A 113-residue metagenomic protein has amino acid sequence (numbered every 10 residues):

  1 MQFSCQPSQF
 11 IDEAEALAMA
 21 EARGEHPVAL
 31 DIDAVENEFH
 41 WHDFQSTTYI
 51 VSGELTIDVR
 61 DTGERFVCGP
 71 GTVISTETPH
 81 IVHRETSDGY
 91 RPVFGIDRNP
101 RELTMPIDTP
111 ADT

Functional and structural regions predicted by a protein language model:
M1-A34, E38-F39, D112-T113: A short, N-terminal "cap"/entry segment at the start of jelly-roll beta-barrel domains of the cupin/DSBH fold
C5, A29-D31, F94-G95, E102-T104: Structural signal for conserved beta-strand scaffold positions within catalytic alpha/beta enzyme cores
F39, T48, E64-F66: Residue "hotspots" at secondary-structure boundaries inside conserved domains
W41-I57: Short, conserved beta-strand element in jelly-roll/cupin
Y49, V67, S75, E85-T86: Well-ordered beta-strand positions
R60-P79: Short acidic-glycine-tyrosine-enriched beta hairpin
T78-L103: Ligand-binding loop in jelly-roll beta-barrel domains
R101-D112: Short, charged, intrinsically disordered terminal tails
